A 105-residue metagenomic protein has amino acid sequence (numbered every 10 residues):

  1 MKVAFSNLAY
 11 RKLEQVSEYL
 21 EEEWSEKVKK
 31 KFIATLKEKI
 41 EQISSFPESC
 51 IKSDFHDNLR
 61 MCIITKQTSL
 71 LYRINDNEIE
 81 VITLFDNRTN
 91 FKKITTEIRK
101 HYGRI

Functional and structural regions predicted by a protein language model:
M1-I33: Arg/Lys-rich, positively charged N-terminal/basic patches that mediate binding to nucleic acids
A4, L8, K31, R60 (+2 more regions): Amphipathic alpha-helical recognition patches that constitute DNA-binding helices
L8-Q15, C50, T68-S69, K92: Conserved N-terminal glycine/acidic-rich loop preference
S17, K37-I40: Acidic/histidine-enriched, beta-strand-rich ligand/metal-binding domains
K37-E38, S45-I79: Basic/aromatic recognition patch in beta-strand/loop cores that engages polyanionic ligands
T68, R73-I105: Enriched for short, Lys/Arg-rich terminal
